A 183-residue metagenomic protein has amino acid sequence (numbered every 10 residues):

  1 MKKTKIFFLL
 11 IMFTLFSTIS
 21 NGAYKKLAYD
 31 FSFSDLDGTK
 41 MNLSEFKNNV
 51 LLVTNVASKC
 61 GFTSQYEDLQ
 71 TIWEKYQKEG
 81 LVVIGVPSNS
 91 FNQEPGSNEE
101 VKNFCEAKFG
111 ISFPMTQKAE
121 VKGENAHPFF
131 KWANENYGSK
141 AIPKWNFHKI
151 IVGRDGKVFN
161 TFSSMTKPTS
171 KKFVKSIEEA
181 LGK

Functional and structural regions predicted by a protein language model:
M1-K5: Positively charged n-region of N-terminal signal peptides that target proteins for export
I6-L15: Sec-dependent N-terminal signal peptides
L15-N21: C-terminal segment of classical bacterial N-terminal signal peptides
G22-S44, P128: N-terminal "domain-start" segment that seeds a small globular fold
N49-V50, K59, S64-V86, E106-F109: Conserved helix-turn-beta segment immediately C-terminal to the redox Cys motif in thioredoxin-like folds
E99-N146: Short, internal strand/loop/helix patches that form the active-site neighborhood or redox-interaction surface
P128-K131, E135-K183: Thiol-/selenol-based redox modules, centered on thioredoxin-like and closely related oxidoreductase domains
